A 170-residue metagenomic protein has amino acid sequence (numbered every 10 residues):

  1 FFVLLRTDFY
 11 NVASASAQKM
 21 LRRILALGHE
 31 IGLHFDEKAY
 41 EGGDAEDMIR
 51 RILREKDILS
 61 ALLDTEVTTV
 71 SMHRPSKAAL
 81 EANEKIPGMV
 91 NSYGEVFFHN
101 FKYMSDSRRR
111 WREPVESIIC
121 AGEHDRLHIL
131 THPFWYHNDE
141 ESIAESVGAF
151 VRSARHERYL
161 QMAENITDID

Functional and structural regions predicted by a protein language model:
L4-A15, A26, K38, G43-D170: Terminal accessory/targeting
Q18-R22: Short, charged beta->alpha transition segments
